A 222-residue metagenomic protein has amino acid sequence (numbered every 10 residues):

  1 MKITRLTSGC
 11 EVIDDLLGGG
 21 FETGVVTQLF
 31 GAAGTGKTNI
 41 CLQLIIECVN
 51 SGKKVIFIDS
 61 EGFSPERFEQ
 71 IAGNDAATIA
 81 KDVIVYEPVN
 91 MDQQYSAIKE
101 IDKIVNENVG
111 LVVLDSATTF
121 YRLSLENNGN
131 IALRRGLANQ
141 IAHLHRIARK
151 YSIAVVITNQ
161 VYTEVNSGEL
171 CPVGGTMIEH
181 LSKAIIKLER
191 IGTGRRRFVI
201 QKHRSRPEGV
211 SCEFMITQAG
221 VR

Functional and structural regions predicted by a protein language model:
S8, G24, N39, F63 (+6 more regions): Charged, alpha-helix-enriched surfaces in structured cytosolic catalytic cores of large nucleotide-utilizing machines
S8-G20: Pre-Walker A adenine-sensing motif
G19-F21, E47-S51, A76-I79, K103-E107 (+3 more regions): Conserved catalytic network of the ASCE P-loop NTPase/AAA+ motor domain
F21-E100: Conserved P-loop
F57, V113, I157-T158: Generic enzyme active-site microenvironment
E61-G62, T118, Y162: Catalytic acidic motif of RecA-like/P-loop NTPases
Y86-Y151: Phosphate-binding/switch loop-helix module in NTP-utilizing enzymes
A142, R146-R222: Phosphate-binding/switch region of NTP-binding enzymes
